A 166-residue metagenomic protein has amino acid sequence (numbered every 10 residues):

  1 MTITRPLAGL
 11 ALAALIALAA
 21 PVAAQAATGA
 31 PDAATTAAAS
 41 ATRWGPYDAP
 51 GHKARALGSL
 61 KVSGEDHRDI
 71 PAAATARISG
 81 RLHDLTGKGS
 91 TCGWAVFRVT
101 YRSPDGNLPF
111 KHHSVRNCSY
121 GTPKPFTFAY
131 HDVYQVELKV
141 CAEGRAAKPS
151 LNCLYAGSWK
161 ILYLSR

Functional and structural regions predicted by a protein language model:
M1-G29: Secretory targeting and sorting signals
T28-R166: Post-signal peptide N-terminal regions of Sec-secreted extracellular proteins
